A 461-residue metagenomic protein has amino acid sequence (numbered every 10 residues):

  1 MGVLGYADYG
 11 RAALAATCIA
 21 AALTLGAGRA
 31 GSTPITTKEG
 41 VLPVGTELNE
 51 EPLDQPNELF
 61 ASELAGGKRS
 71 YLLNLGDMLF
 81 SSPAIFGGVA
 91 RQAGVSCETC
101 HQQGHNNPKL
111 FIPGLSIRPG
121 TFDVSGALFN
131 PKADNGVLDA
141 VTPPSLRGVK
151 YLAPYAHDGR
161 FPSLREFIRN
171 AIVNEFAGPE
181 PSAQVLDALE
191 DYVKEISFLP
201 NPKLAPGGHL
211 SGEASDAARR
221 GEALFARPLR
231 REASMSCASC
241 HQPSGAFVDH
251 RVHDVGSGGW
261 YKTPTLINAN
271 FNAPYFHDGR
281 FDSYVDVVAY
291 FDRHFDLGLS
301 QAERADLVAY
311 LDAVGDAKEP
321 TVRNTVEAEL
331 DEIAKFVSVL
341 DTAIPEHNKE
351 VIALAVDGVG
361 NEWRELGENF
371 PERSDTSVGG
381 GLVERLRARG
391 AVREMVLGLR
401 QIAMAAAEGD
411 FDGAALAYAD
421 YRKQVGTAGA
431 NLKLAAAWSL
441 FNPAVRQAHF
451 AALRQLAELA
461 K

Functional and structural regions predicted by a protein language model:
G2-A16: Bacterial N-terminal signal peptides that target proteins for export
A15-T24: Bacterial N-terminal signal peptides
G26-K461: Periplasmic c-type cytochrome electron-transfer domains
